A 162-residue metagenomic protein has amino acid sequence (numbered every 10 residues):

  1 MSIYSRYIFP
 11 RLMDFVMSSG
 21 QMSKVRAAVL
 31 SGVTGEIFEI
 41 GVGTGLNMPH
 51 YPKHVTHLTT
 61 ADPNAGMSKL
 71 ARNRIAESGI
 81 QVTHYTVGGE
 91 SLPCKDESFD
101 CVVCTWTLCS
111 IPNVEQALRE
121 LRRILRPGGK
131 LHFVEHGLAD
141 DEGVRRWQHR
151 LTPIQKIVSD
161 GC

Functional and structural regions predicted by a protein language model:
M1-P10, Q21-S23: N-terminal, positively charged/glycine-rich alpha-helical extensions of SAM-dependent methyltransferases
R6, M13-S19, H132-C162: C-terminal alpha-helical "lid/dimerization" subdomain adjacent to the S-adenosyl-L-methionine
V16-E36, L46: Conserved alpha-helix/loop element of class I SAM-dependent methyltransferases that forms part of the SAM/SAH-binding
F38-I40, T44-S91: Class I SAM-dependent methyltransferase SAM/SAH-binding core
E90-V102: A short acidic, Gly/Pro-enriched loop at the edge of an enzyme's catalytic core that lines a small-molecule cofactor
D100-N113: A short SAM/SAH-binding and catalytic strip from SAM-dependent methyltransferases
E115-P127: A short glycine-rich, Lys/Arg-flanked "PGG" loop and its adjoining helix->strand segment in the class I
